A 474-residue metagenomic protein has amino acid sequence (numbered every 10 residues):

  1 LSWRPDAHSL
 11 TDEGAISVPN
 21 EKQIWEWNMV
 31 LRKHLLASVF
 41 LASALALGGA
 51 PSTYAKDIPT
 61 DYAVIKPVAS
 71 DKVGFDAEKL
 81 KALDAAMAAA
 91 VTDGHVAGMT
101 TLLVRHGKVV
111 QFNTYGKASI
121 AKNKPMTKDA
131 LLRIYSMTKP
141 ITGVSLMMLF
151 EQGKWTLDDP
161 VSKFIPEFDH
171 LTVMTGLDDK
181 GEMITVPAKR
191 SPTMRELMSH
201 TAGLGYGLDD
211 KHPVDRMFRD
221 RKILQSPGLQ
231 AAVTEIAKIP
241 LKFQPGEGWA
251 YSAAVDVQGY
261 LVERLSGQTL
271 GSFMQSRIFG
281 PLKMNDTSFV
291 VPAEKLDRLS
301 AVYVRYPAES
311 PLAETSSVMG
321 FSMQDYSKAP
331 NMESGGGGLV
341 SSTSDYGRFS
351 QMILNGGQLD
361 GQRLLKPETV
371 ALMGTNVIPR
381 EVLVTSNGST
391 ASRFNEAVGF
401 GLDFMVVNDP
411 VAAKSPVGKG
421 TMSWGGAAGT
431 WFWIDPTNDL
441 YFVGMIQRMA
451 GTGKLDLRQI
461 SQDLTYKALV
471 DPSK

Functional and structural regions predicted by a protein language model:
S9-N28: Short, Lys/Arg-enriched N-terminal segments with co-localized hydrophobic residues within the first ~10-30 amino acids
N28-V39: Bacterial N-terminal signal peptides that target proteins for export
S38-G48: Bacterial N-terminal signal peptides
G48-G49, T53-A55: Boundary at the C-terminal end of the N-terminal hydrophobic targeting segment
T60-A63, P166-V417: Short, surface-exposed loop or secondary-structure junction motifs that flank catalytic or metal-binding residues
T60-I134, K154-T156, V173-D179, L455 (+1 more regions): Short, conserved catalytic-motif segment at the N-terminal edge
K81-A88, T101, G107-V109, A130-I165 (+4 more regions): Active-site SXXK
T421, A428-Y441: Short, surface-exposed beta-strand/loop micro-motifs that present aromatic residues
